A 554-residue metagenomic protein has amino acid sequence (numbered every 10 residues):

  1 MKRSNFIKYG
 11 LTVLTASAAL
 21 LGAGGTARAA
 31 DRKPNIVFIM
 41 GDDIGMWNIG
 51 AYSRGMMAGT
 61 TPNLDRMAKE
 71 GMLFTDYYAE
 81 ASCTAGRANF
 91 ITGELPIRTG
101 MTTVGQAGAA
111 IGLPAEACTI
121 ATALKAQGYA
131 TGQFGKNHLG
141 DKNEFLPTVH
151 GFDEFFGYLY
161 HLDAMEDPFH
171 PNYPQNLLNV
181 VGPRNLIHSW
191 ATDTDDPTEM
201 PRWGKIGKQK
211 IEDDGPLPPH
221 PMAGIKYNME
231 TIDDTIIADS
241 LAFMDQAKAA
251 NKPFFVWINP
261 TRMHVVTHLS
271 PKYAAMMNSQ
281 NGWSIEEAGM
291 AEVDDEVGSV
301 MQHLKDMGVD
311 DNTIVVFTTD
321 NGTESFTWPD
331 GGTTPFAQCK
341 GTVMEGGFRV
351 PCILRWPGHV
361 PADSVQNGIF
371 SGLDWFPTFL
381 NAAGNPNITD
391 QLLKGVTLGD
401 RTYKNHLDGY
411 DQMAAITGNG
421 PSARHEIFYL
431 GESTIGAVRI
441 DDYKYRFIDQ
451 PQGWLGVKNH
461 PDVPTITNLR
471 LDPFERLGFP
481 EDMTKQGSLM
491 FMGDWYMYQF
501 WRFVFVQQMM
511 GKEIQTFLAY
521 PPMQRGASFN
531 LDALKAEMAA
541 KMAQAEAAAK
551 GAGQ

Functional and structural regions predicted by a protein language model:
K2-P464, L469, P473-E475, P480-Q554: Formylglycine-dependent sulfatase
